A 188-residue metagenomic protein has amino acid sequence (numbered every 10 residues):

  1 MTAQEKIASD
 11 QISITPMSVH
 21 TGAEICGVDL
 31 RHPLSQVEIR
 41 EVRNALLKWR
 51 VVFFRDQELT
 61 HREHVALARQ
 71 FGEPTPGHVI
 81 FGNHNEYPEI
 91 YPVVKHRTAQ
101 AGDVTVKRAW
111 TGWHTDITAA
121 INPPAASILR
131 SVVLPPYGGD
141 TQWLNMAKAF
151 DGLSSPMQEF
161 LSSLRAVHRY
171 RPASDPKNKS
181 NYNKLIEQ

Functional and structural regions predicted by a protein language model:
M1-Q188: Non-heme Fe(II) oxygenase catalytic core, chiefly the N-lobe of the double-stranded beta-helix
